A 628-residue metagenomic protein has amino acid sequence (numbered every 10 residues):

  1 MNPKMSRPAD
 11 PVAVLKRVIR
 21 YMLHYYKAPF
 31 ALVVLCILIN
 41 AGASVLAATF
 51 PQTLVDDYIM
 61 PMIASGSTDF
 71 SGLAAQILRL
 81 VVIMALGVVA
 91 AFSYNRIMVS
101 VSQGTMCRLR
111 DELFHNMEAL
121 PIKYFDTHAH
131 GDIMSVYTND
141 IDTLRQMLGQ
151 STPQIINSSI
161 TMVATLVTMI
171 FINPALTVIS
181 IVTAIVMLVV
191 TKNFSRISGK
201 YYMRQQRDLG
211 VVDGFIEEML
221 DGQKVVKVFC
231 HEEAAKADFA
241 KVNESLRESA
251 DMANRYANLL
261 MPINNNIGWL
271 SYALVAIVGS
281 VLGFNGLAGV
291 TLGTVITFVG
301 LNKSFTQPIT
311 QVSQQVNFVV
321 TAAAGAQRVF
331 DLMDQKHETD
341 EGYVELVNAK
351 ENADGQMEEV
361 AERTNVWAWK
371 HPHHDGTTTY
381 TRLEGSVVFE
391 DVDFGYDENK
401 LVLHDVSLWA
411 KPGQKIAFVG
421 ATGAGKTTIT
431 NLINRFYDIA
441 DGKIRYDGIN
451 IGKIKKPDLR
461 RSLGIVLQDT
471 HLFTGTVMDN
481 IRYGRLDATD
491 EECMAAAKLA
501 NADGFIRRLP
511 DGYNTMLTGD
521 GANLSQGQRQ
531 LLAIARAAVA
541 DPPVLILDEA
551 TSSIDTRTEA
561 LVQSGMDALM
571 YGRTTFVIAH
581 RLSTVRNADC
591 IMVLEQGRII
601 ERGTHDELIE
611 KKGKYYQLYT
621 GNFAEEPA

Functional and structural regions predicted by a protein language model:
M1-S44, I59-L80, Y94-M98, S102 (+8 more regions): Membrane-integrated ABC transporters
P3-V12, L35, A43-D56, I83-H130 (+12 more regions): Juxtamembrane helix-loop junctions of ABC transporter transmembrane domains
H24-K27, I122-K123, I141-L148, T152 (+6 more regions): An intracellular "coupling" helix at the cytosolic face of ABC transporter transmembrane type-1 domains
Y26, V55, V82, L113 (+18 more regions): Hydrophobic/aromatic residues within transmembrane alpha-helices of membrane transport systems, especially the TMDs
P29-G42, L46, I83, V89 (+3 more regions): Transmembrane helices of ABC transporter permease
P61, T168-V182, M252, Y256-R328 (+2 more regions): Helix-loop-helix
G66, A349-A628: ABC-type nucleotide-binding domain
D132, V136, M147, N258 (+3 more regions): N-terminal turn
